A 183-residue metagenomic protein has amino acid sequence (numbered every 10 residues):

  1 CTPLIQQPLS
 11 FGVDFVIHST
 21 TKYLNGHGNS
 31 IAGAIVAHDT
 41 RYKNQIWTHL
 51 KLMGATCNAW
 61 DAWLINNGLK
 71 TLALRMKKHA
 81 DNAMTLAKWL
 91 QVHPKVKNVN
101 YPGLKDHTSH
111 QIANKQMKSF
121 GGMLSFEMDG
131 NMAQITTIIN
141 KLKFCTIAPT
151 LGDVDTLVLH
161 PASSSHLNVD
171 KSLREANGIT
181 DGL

Functional and structural regions predicted by a protein language model:
C1-K95, N100: Conserved PLP-enzyme active-site core in the AAT-like
V96-L183: Conserved C-terminal alpha-helix-loop-beta "cap" of PLP-dependent enzymes that closes/shapes the active-site mouth
